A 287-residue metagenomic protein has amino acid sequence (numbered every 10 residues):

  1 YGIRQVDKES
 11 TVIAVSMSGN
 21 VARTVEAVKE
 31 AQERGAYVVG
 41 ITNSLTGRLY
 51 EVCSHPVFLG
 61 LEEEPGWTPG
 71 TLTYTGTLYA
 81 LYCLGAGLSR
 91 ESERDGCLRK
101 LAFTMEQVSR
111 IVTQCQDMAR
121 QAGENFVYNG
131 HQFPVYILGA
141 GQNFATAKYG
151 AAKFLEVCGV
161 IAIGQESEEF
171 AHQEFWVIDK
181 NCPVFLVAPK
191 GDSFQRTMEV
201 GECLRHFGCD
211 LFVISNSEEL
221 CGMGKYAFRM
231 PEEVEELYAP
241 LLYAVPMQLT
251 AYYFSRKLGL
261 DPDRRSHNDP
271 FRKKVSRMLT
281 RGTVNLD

Functional and structural regions predicted by a protein language model:
Y1-T104, A140, W176, N181-P183 (+1 more regions): Glycine-rich phosphate-binding loops that contact phosphosugars or nucleotide phosphates
T46, N143-F144, M247: Alpha-helix N-cap/helix-start and coil->helix boundary motif
H55-P183, L258-D287: Active-site phosphate/pyrophosphate-binding segments
T77-G87, L241-Y252: A conserved, hydrophobic alpha-helical segment in the catalytic core of large ATP/adenylate-utilizing enzymes
R90, V160, K190, H206 (+4 more regions): Short, well-ordered loop/turn and helix-capping segments at boundaries between secondary-structure elements and domains
A145-Y149, A162-G164, Q173-E174, F194-M198 (+3 more regions): Extended hydrophobic-aromatic, low-complexity segments
G150, M198-V200, Y243, S266-H267: Composition- and surface-driven signal marking solvent-exposed, interaction-prone regions in large proteins
G222-Q248, F254-S255: Structured C-terminal subdomain patch of bacterial secreted/periplasmic proteins
